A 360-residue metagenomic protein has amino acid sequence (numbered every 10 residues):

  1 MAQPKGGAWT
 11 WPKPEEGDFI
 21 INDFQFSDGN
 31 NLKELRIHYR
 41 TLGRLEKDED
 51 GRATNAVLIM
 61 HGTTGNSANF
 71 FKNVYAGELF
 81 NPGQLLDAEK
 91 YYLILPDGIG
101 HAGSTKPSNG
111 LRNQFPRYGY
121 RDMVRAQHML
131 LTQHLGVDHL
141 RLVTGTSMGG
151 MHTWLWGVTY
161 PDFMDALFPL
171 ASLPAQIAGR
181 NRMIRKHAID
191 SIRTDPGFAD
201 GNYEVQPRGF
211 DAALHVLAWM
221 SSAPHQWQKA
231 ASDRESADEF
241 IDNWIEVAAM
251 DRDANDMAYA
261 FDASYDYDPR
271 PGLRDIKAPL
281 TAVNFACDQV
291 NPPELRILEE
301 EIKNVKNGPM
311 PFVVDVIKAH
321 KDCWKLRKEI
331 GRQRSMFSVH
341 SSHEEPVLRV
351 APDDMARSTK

Functional and structural regions predicted by a protein language model:
M1-A56: Catalytic-loop region of hydrolases
R40-N109: N-terminal cap/lid subdomain of alpha/beta-hydrolase-fold enzymes
R121-R141: Conserved acidic catalytic loop of the alpha/beta-hydrolase fold
D138-G179: Conserved hydrolase catalytic core segment
F163-V247: Alpha/beta-hydrolase-fold enzymes
I276, A282-N284: Short beta-strand/loop motif that positions the catalytic acidic residue of the alpha/beta-hydrolase fold
Q289-L295: Conserved alpha/beta-hydrolase "acid-adjacent" motif
V305-A351, M355: Catalytic active-site module of serine/aspartate enzymes centered on a nucleophile-bearing elbow/loop
